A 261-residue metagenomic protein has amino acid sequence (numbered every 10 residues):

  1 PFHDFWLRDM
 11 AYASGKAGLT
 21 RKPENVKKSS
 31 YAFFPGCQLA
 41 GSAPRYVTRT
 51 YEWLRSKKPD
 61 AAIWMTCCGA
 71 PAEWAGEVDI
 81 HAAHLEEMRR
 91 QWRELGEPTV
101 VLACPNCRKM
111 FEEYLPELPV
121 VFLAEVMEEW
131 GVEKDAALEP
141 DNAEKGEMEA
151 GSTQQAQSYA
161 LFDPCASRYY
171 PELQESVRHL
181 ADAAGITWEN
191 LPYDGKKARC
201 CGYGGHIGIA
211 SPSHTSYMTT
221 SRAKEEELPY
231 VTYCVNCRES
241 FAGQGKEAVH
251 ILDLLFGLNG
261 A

Functional and structural regions predicted by a protein language model:
P1-A103, R108-L118, E129: Iron-sulfur-cluster electron-transfer modules
G36-L39, M65-A75, L102-M110, D163-R168 (+2 more regions): Local cysteine-cluster metal-coordination motifs and their immediate loop/turn environment, predominantly Fe-S cluster
K58-W64, E94-L95, W188-A198, T220-P229: Immediate flanking context of iron-sulfur cluster ligation sites
R89, S211-L228: A short, acidic, amphipathic alpha-helical segment used as a generic capping/interface helix at domain edges
E117-D135, P192-K196, E247-A261: Short, flexible loop segments at boundaries between secondary-structure elements
V132-E133, Y159-S211: Redox- and metal-dependent alpha/beta enzyme cores, enriched for Fe-S-associated oxidoreductases and cofactor-handling
E133-Q157: Intrinsically disordered, low-complexity terminal tails and inter-domain linkers enriched for S/T/G/P/D/E
E225-L228, T232-G260: C-terminal, charge/polar-rich interaction regions
